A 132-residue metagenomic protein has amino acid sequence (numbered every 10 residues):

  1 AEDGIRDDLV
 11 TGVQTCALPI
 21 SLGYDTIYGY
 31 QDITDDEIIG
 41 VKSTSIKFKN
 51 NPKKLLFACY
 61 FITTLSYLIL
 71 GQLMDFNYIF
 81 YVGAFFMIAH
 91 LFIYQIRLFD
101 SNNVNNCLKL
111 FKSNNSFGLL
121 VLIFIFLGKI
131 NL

Functional and structural regions predicted by a protein language model:
A1-C16: Single conserved hydrophobic/aromatic residue that forms the stacking wall/gate of nucleotide- or nucleobase-binding
G4-I5, L22, F92: Exposed, low-complexity/repetitive linear segments and helix-based recognition motifs, biased toward charged/polar
D7-D8, T34, F86: A generic helix-loop boundary/linker signal
V13-I27, Y81, M87-I88: Membrane-embedded alpha-helical segments that form the functional core of polytopic membrane enzymes, especially those
I20-L65, L98-D100, N105-F111, F117: Solvent-exposed interhelical
L65, I69-L132: Extended hydrophobic alpha-helices typical of membrane-associated regions
